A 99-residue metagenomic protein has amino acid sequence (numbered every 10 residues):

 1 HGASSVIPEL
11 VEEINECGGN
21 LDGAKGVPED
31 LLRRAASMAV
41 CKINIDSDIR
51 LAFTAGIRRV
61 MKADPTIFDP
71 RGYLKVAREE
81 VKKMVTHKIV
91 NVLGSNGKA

Functional and structural regions predicted by a protein language model:
G2-A99: Metal-centered catalytic cores of metalloenzymes
